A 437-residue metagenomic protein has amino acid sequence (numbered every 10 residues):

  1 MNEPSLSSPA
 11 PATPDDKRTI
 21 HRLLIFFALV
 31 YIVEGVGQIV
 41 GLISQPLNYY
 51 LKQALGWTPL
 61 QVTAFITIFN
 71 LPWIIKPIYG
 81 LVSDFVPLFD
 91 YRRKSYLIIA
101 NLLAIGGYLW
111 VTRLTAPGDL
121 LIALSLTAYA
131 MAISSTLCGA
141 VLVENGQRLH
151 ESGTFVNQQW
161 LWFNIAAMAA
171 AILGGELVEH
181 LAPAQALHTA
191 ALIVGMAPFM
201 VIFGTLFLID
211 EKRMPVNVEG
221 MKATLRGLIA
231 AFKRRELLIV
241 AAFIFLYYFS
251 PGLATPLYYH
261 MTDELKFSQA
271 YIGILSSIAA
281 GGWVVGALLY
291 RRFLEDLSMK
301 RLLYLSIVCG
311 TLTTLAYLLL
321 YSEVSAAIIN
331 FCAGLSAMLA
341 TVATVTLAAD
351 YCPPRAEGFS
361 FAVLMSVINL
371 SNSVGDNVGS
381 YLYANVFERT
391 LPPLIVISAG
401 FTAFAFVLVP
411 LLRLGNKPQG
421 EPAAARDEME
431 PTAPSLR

Functional and structural regions predicted by a protein language model:
L6-I20, D210-V240, E430-P431: Juxtamembrane intracellular "pre-TM" segments in multi-pass secondary transporters
P9-W73, L238-F243, Y247-L265, I272: Helix-loop boundary and gating motifs at the non-cytosolic
W73-K76, T154-G174, M365-D376: Glycine-rich segments within core transmembrane alpha-helices of 12-TM secondary carriers
I75-Y91, V178, V285-M299, Y383-A384: Helix-to-loop junctions at the C-terminal end of transmembrane segments in multipass secondary transporters
R92-S95, V178-M196, Y381-A403: A membrane-interface helix-boundary motif in multi-pass transporters
K94-W110, R301-A316: Structural signature of the two symmetry-related core transmembrane helices
V111-T112, P198-I209, L394-E428: Multi-pass alpha-helical transporter architecture, strongest for 12-TM Major Facilitator/SLC carriers used
K300-L347: C-terminal transmembrane helical hairpin of 12-TM major facilitator-type secondary transporters
